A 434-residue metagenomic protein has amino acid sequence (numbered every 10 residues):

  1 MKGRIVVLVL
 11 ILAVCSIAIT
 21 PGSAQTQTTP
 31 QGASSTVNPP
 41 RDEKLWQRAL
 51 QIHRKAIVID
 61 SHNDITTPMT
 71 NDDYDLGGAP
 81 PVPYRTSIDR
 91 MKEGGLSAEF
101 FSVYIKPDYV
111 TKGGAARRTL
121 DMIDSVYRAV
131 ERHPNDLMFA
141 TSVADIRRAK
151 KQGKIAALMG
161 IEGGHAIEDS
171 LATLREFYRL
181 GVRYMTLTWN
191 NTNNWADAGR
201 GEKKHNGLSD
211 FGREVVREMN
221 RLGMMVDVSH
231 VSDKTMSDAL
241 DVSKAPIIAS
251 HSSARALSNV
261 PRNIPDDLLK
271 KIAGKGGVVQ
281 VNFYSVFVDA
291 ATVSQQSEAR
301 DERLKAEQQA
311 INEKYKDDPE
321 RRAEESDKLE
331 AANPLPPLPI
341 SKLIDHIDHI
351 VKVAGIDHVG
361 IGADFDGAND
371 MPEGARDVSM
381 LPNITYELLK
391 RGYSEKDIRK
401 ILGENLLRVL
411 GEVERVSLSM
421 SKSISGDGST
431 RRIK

Functional and structural regions predicted by a protein language model:
M1-R4: Positively charged n-region of N-terminal signal peptides that target proteins for export
V7-A18: Bacterial N-terminal signal peptides
I19, A24-N206, N259-K434: N-terminal hydrophobic targeting/anchoring segments and the immediately downstream early-domain regions of hydrolases
A166-E168, R179-R262: Divalent metal-binding pocket/active-site signature
